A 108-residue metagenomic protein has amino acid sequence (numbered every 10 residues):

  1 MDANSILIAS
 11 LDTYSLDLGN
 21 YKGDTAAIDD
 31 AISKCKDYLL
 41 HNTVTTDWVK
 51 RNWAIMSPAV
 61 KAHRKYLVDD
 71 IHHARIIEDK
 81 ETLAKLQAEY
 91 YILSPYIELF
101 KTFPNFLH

Functional and structural regions predicted by a protein language model:
M1-C35: Short terminal alpha-helical segments
D2-D12, W53-V68: Short amphipathic alpha-helical heptad-repeat segments
L16-A27, T43-T46, H72-L83: Charged, low-complexity interaction regions
A27, A31, A88, I92-P95 (+1 more regions): Alpha-helical oligomerization interfaces
I28, I32, K36-V49: Intrinsic disorder/low-complexity detector
Y38-T45, I92-L107: Amphipathic alpha-helical coiled-coil segments
V60, R64-L67, I71-A74, L93 (+1 more regions): Non-transmembrane amphipathic alpha-helical segments
